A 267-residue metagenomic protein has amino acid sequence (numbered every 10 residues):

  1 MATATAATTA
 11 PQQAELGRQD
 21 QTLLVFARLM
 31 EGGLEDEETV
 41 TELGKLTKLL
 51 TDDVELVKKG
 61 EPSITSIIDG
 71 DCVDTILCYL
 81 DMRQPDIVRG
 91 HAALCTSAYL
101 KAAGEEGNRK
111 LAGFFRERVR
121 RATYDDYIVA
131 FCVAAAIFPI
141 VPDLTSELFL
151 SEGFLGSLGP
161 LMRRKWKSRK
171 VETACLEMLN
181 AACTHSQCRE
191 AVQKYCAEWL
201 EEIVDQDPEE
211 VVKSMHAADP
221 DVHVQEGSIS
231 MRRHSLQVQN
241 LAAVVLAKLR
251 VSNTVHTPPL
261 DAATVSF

Functional and structural regions predicted by a protein language model:
M1-T9: Low-complexity, intrinsically disordered regulatory regions enriched for serine/threonine and glutamine/asparagine
T3, T264-F267: A positional/structural detector of protein chain ends, strongest at the extreme C-terminus and weakly at the extreme
T9-A10, L16, L236: Intrinsic low-complexity/disordered segments
A14-L24, R28-T41, L49-D74, M82-H91 (+4 more regions): Elongated alpha-helical scaffolds that mediate protein-protein interactions in large eukaryotic proteins, primarily
V25-L29, T75-L77, L111-V119, S157-M162 (+3 more regions): Buried hydrophobic core positions in alpha-solenoid tandem helical repeats
L34-L50, Q84-L100, R121-P139, W166-T184 (+2 more regions): Alpha-helical solenoid repeats of the armadillo/HEAT superfamily in eukaryotic scaffolding/adaptor proteins
F115-K165: Eukaryotic tandem repeat interaction scaffolds
